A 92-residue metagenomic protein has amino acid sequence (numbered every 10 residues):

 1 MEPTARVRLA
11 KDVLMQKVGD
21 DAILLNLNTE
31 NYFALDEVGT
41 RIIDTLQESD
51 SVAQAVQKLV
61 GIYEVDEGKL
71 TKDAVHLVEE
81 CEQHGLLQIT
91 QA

Functional and structural regions predicted by a protein language model:
M1-T40, D44, T90-A92: Acidic, low-complexity/disordered tracts enriched in E/D and polar residues
N31-A92: Long, charge-rich, low-complexity alpha-helical segments
